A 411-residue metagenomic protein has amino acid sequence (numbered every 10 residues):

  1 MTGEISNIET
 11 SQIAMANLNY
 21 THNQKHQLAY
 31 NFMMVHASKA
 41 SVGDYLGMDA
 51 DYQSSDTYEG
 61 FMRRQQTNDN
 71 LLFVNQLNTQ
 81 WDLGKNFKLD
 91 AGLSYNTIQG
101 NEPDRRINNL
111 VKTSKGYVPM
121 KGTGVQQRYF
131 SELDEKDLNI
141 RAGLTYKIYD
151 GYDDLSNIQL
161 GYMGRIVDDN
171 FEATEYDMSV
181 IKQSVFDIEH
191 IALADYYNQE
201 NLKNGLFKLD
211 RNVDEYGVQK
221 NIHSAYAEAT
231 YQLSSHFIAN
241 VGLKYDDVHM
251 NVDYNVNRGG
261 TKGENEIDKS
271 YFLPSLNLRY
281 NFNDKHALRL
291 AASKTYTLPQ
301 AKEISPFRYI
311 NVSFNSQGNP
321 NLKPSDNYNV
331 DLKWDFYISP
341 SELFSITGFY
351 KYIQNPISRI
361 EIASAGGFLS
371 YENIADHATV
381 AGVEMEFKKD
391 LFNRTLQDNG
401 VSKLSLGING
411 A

Functional and structural regions predicted by a protein language model:
M1-G43, P274-L276: Transmembrane beta-barrel wall of Gram-negative outer-membrane proteins
E4-S6, T21, A37-K39, Q127 (+3 more regions): Signature of Gram-negative outer-membrane beta-barrel scaffolds
A14-Y20, L77-W81, A142-Y146, A225-Y231 (+3 more regions): Residues on the lipid-exposed face of transmembrane beta-strands in outer-membrane beta-barrel proteins
Q24-K25, G84-K88, Y149-I158, H236 (+3 more regions): Short loop/turn motifs that connect adjacent beta-strands in outer-membrane beta-barrel proteins
M34-S38, Y95-N101, E132, K136-L138 (+9 more regions): Transmembrane beta-strands of outer-membrane beta-barrel pores
A40, D44-Y45, A194-Q199, N204 (+3 more regions): Surface-exposed extracellular loop regions of Gram-negative outer-membrane beta-barrel proteins, predominantly
D49-E59, N109-G122, E172-V213, K262-E266 (+2 more regions): Surface-exposed loop/turn segments flanking beta-strands in extracellular/periplasmic regions
G348-Y352, L369-A411: Gram-negative outer-membrane beta-barrel transporters
